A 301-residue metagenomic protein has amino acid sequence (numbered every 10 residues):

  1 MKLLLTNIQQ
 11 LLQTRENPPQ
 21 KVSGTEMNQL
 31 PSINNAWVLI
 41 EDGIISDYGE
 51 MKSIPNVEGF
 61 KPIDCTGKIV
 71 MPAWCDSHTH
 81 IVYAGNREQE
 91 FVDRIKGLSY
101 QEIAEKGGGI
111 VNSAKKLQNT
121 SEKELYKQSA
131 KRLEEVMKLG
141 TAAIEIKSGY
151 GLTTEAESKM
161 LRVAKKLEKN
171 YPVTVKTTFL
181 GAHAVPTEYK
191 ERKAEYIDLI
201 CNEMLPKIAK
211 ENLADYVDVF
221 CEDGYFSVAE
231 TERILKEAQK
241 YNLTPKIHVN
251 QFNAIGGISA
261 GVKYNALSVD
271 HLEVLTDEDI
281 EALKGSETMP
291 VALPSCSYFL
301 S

Functional and structural regions predicted by a protein language model:
M1-N56: N-terminal metal-binding scaffold of metallo-dependent hydrolase/deaminase domains
L4, G59-D64, T177: Conserved beta-strand scaffold positions in the cores of enzyme catalytic domains, especially in NTP/NDP-utilizing
I8, V38, G43, G67 (+8 more regions): Divalent metal-coordination and catalytic microenvironments
P62-Q128: Metal-associated gating/positioning segment near the N- to mid-region
P72, E134, E232, K236 (+2 more regions): Alpha-helical segments flanking ligand/cofactor-binding loops in enzyme cores
S113-Q128, E134, A142-I255: Metal-coordinating catalytic core of metallo-dependent amide/deamination hydrolases
T244-P245, N253-S301: Active-site-adjacent C-terminal substructures of enzyme catalytic domains
